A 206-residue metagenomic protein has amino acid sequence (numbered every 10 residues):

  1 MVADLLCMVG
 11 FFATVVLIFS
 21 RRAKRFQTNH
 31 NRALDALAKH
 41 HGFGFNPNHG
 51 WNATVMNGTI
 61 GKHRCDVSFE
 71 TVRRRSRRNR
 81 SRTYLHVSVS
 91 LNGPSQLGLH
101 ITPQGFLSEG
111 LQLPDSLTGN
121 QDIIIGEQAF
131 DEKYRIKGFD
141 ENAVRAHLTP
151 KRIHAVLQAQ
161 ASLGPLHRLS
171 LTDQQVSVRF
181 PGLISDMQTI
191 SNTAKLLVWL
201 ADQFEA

Functional and structural regions predicted by a protein language model:
M1-V9: Feature marks short, highly hydrophobic, charge-poor N-terminal signal-anchor/signal peptide-like helices that anchor
V9-L17: Hydrophobic core of alpha-helical transmembrane segments in multi-pass integral membrane proteins
V16-H40: Transmembrane-cytosolic junction motif
F26, S68-F69: Residue-level signal for functionally critical sites in structured catalytic/ligand-binding pockets
N31-D66, R73-A206: Charged, low-complexity intrinsically disordered regions
